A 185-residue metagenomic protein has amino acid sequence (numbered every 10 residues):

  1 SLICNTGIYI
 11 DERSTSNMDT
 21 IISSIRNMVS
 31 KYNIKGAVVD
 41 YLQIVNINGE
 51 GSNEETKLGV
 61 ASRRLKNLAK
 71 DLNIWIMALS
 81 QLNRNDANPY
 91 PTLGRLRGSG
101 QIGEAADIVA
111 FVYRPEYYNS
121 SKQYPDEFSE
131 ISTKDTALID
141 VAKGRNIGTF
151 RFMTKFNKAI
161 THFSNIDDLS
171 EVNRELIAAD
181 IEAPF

Functional and structural regions predicted by a protein language model:
S1-G51, V60: Conserved inter-motif catalytic segment of the P-loop NTP-binding fold
N17-I34, G51, R64-L72, N85-F185: C-terminal regions of RecA-like/P-loop NTPase motor modules
V38-V39, I74-Q81: Structural recognition of the conserved hydrophobic beta-strand(s) that form the central parallel beta-sheet of P-loop
L42, Q81-L82, R114-P115: Short, ordered loop/turn segments at secondary-structure junctions
V45, N83-D86: Feature marks short, surface-exposed loop/turn motifs that line or immediately flank catalytic pockets and channel
T56-L58: VWA/integrin I-like adhesion module and closely mimicked acidic/polar interface patches used
